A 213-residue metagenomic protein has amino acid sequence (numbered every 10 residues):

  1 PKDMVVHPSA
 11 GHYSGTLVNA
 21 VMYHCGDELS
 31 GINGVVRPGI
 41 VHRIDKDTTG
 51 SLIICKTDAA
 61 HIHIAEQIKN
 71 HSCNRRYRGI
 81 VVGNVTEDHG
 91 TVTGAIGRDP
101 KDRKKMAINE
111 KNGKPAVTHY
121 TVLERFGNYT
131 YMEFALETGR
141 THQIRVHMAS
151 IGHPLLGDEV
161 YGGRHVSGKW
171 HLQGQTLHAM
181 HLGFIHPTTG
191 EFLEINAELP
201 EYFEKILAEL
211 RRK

Functional and structural regions predicted by a protein language model:
P1-T91, A95-G97, Y202-R211: RNA pseudouridine synthases
H7-P8, C55, M106-I108, M132 (+1 more regions): Thr-Gly-centered strand-to-loop micro-motif
V21, I53, G79, Y120 (+3 more regions): Residue-level signal for inorganic ion chemistry
H42, H89-G90, G113, H142 (+2 more regions): Residues that recognize and position ribonucleotide moieties
R43-I44, N84, L123-R125, D158: Residue-level recognition of beta-strand microenvironments
I64, T141-M148: Short beta-strand segments enriched for Tyr within beta-sheet-rich domains, predominantly fibronectin type III
G90, G94, A116-T118, T130 (+2 more regions): Short beta-strand segments
K101, E110-V117, E124-G127, E137 (+1 more regions): Pseudouridine synthases involved in rRNA/tRNA modification
